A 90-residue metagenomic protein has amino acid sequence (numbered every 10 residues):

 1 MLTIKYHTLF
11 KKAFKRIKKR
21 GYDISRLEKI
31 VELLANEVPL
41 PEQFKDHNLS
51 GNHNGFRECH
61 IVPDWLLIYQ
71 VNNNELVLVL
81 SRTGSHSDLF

Functional and structural regions predicted by a protein language model:
M1-P63, N72-L78, T83, S87-F90: Basic, Lys/Arg-enriched alpha-helical interface segments
